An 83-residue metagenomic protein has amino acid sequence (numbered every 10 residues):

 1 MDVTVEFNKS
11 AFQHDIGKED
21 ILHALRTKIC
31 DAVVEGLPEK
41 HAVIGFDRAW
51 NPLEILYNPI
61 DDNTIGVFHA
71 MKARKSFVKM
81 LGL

Functional and structural regions predicted by a protein language model:
M1-L83: Ribonuclease/tRNase effector modules and their secretory precursors
